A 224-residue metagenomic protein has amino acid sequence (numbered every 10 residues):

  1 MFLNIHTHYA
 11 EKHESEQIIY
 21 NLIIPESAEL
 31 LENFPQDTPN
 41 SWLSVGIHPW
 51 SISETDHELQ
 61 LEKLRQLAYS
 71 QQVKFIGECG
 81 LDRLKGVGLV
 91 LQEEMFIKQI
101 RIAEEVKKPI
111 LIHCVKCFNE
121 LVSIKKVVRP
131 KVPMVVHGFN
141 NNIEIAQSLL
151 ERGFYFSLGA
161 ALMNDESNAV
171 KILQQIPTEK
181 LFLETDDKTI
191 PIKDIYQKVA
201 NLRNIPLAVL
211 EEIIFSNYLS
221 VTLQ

Functional and structural regions predicted by a protein language model:
M1-Q224: Mid-domain alpha/beta scaffold segments of enzyme catalytic cores
